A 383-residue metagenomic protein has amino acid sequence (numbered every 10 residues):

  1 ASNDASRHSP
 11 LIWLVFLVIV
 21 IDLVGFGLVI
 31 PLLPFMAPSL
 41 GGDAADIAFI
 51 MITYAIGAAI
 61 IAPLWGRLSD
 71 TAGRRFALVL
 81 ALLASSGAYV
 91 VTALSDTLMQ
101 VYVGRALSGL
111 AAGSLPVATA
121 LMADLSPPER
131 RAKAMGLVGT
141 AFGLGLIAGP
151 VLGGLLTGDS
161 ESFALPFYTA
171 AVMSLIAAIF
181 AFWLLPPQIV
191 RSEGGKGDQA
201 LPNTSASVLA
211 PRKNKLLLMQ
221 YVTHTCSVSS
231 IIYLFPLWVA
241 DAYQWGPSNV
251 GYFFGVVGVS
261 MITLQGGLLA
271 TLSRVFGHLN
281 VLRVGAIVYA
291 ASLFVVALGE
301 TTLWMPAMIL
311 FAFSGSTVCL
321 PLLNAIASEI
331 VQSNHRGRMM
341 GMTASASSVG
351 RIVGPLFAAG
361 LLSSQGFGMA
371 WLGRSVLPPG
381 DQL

Functional and structural regions predicted by a protein language model:
S2-H8, P187-Q220: Juxtamembrane intracellular "pre-TM" segments in multi-pass secondary transporters
P31-A44, Y233-N249: Short amphipathic helix-loop junctions that connect adjacent transmembrane helices in Major Facilitator Superfamily/SLC
G41, G73, L94-M99, G299-E300: Helix-breaking motifs and short loop linkers at transmembrane-helix boundaries and internal kinks in secondary membrane
I60-D96: Conserved MFS/SLC helix-loop-helix module at the cytosolic interface between two early adjacent transmembrane helices
A62-G73, L264-H278: Helix-to-loop junctions at the C-terminal end of transmembrane segments in multipass secondary transporters
G104-G143: Cytoplasmic helix-loop-helix junction between adjacent transmembrane helices in 12-TM secondary transporters
G158-V172, G360-P378: A membrane-interface helix-boundary motif in multi-pass transporters
L279-L323: C-terminal transmembrane helical hairpin of 12-TM major facilitator-type secondary transporters
